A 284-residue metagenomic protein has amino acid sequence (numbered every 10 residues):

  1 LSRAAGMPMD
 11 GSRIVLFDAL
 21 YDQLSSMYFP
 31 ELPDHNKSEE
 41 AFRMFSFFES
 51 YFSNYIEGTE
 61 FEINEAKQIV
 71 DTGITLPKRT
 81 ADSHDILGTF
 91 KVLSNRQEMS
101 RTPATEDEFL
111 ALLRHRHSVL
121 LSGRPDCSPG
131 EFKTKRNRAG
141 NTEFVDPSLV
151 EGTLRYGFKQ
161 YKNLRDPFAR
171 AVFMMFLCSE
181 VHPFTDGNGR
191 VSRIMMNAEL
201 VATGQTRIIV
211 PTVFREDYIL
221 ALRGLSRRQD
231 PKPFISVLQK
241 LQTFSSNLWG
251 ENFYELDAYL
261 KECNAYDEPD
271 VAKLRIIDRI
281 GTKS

Functional and structural regions predicted by a protein language model:
L1-D186, R190-S284: FIC/Doc superfamily catalytic core
